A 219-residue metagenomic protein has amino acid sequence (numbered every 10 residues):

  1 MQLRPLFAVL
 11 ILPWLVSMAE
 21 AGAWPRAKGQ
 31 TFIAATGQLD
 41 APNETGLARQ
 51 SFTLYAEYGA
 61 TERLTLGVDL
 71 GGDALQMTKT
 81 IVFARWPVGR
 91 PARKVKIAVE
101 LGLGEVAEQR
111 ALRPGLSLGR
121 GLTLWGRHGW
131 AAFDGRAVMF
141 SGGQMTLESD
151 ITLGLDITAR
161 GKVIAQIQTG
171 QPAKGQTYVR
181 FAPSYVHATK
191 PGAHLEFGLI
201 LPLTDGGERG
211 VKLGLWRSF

Functional and structural regions predicted by a protein language model:
M1-K28: Cleavable N-terminal export/targeting peptides
A19-E148, T152-F219: Transmembrane beta-barrel domains of Gram-negative outer membranes and organellar outer membranes
